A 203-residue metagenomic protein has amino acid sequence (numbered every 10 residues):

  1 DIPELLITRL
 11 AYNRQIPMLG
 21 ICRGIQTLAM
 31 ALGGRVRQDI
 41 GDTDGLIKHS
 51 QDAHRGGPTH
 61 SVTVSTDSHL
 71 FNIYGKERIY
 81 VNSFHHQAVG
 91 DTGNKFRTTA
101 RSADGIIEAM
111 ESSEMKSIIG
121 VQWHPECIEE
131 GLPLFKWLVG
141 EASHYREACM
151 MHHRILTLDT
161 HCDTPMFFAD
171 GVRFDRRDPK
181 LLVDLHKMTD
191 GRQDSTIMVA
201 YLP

Functional and structural regions predicted by a protein language model:
D1-I2, M30, R37-Q38: Short polar/charged helix/loop
D1-R14, G41-M150: Amide-donor transfer/coupling interface in amidating biosynthetic enzymes
L10-R35, H124: Catalytic nucleophile loop
L19, T99, I119-V121, L158 (+1 more regions): Hydrophobic/aromatic beta-strand patches that form the interior of the parallel beta-sheet core in alpha/beta enzyme
C22, H85, H124, H161-D163: Histidine-centered divalent metal-coordination motifs
R35-D39, R176: Short, hinge-like loop/turn segments at secondary-structure boundaries
E147-P203: N-terminal hydrophobic targeting/anchoring segments and the immediately downstream early-domain regions of hydrolases
